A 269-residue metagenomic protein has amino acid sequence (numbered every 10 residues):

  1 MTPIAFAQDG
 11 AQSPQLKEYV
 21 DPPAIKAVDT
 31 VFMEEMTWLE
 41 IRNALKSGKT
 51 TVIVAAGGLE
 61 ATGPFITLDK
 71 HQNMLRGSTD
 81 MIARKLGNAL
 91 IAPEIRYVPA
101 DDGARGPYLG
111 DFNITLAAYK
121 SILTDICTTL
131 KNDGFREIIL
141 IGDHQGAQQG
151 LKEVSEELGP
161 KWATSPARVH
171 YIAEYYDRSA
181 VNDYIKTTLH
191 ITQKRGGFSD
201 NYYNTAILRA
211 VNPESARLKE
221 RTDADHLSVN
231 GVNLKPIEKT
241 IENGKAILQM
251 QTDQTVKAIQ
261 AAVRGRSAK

Functional and structural regions predicted by a protein language model:
M1-I4: Bacterial N-terminal signal peptides
F6-I139, D143-K269: Extended, histidine- and acidic-residue-enriched regions that form the cofactor-binding/catalytic faces
